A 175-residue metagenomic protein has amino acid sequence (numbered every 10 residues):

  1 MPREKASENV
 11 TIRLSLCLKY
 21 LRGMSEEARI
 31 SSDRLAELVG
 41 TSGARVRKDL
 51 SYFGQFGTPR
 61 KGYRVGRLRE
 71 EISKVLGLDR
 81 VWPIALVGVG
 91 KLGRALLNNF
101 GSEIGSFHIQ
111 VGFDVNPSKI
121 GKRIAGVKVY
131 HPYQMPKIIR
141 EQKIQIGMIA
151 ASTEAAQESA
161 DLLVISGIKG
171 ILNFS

Functional and structural regions predicted by a protein language model:
M1-R29: Extreme N-terminal segment that seeds HTH/winged-HTH DNA-binding domains in transcriptional regulators
C17-S25, D33, V127-S175: Phosphate-bearing ligand-interacting subdomains that bind or position ATP/ADP/UDP/GDP/NAD(P) or nucleotide-linked
R29, D33, L38-I84: HTH-adjacent hinge/linker in prokaryotic transcriptional regulators
V89-G90: Glycine-rich Rossmann-fold phosphate-binding loop(s) that bind the pyrophosphate of adenine dinucleotide cofactors
G93: N-terminal Rossmann-fold NAD(P) dinucleotide-binding loop
F100-I104, L163-S166: Short, solvent-exposed amphipathic alpha-helical segments in soluble enzyme and RNA/protein-processing domains
I104-A125: NAD(P)-binding Rossmann-fold cofactor-contacting core
